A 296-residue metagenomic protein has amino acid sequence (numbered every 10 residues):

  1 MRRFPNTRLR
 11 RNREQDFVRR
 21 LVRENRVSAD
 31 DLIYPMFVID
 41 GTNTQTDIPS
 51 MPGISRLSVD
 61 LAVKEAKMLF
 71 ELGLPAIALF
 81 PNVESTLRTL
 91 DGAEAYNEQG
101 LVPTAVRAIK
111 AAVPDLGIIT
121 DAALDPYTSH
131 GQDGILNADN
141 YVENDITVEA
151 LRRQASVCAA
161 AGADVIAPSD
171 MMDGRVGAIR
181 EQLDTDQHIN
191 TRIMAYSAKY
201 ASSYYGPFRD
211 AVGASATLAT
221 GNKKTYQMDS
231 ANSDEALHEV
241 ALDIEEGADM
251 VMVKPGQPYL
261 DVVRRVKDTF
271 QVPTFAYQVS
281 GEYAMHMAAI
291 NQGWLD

Functional and structural regions predicted by a protein language model:
R2-T7, Q15, V27-I33, I39-D296: Alpha/beta enzyme core
